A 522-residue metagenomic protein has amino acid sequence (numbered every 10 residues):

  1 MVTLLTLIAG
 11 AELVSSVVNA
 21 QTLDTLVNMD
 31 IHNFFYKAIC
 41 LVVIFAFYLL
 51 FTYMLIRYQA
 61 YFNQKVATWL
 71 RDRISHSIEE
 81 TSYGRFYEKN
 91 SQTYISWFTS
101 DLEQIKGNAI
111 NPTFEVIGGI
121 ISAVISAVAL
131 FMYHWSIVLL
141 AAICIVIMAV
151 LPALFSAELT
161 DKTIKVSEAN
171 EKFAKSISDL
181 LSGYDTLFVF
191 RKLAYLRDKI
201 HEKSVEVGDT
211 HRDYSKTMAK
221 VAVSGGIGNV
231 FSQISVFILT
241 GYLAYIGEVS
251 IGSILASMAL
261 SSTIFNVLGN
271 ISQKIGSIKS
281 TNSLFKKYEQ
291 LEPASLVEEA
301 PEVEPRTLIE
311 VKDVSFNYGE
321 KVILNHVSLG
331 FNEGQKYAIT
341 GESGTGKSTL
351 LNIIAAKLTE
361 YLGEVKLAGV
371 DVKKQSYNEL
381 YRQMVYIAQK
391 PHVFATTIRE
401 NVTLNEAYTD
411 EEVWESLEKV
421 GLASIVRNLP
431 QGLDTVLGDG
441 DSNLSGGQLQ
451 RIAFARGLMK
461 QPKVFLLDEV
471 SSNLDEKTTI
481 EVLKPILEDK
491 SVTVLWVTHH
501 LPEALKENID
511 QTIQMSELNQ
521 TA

Functional and structural regions predicted by a protein language model:
M1-G10, C40-I44, N111-K165, I238-V249: Transmembrane helices of ABC transporter permease
A11, S15-A20, D24, I44-S91 (+9 more regions): Juxtamembrane helix-loop junctions of ABC transporter transmembrane domains
C40-T52, I145-I147, A153, V221-I238 (+1 more regions): Hydrophobic alpha-helical segments in the permease module
Q64, R73-L102, S176-K199, Q290-A300 (+2 more regions): Short intracellular "coupling" helices and adjacent cytoplasmic loop segments at the cytosolic face of multi-pass
D72, E364, R399-D439, L483-K484: ABC ATPase nucleotide-binding domain helical subdomain, centered on the C-loop/LSGGQ "ABC signature"
Y83-G84, S100-A109, T113, D161-A169 (+6 more regions): An intracellular "coupling" helix at the cytosolic face of ABC transporter transmembrane type-1 domains
K192, L260-L291: Cytosolic ends of transmembrane helices, especially the final helix of ABC transmembrane type-1 domains
A355: Helix-to-loop junction immediately C-terminal to a conserved catalytic motif
